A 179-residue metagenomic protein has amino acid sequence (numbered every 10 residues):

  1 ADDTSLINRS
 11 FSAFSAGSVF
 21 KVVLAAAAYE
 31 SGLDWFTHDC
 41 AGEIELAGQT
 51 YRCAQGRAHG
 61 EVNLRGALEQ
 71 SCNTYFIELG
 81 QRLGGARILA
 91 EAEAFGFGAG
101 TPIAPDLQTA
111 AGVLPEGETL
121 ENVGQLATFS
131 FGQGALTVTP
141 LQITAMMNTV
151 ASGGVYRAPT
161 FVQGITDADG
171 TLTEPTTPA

Functional and structural regions predicted by a protein language model:
A1-G17, V23-A179: Beta-lactam-recognizing serine transpeptidase/beta-lactamase-like catalytic domain environment
